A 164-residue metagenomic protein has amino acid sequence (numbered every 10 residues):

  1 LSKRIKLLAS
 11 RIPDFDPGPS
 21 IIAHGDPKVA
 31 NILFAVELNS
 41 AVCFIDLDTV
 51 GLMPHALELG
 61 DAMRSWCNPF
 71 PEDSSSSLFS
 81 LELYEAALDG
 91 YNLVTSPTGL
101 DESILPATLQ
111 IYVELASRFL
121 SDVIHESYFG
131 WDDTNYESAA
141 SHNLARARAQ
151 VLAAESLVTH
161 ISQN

Functional and structural regions predicted by a protein language model:
L1-G25, V29-C43, M53, N135-Y136: ATP-dependent phospho-/nucleotidyl transfer catalytic cores
R4-L7, A86, G90, A153: Amphipathic alpha-helical segments that form well-ordered structural scaffolds and often line/cohere around active
I5-A9, M63, L115, V158: A structural signal for well-ordered alpha-helices, especially hydrophobic packing surfaces of coiled-coils
D46: Conserved active-site aspartate in kinases
A56-S96, Q110-W131: Active-site activation/catalytic loop segments of kinase-like enzymes and analogous catalytic loops in related
T98-T108: All-alpha amphipathic helical-bundle segments outside canonical DNA-binding/catalytic cores that form hydrophobic
E114-N164: ATP/Mg2+ or Mg2+-diphosphate-binding catalytic cores that bind nucleotide phosphates or diphosphates via glycine-rich
